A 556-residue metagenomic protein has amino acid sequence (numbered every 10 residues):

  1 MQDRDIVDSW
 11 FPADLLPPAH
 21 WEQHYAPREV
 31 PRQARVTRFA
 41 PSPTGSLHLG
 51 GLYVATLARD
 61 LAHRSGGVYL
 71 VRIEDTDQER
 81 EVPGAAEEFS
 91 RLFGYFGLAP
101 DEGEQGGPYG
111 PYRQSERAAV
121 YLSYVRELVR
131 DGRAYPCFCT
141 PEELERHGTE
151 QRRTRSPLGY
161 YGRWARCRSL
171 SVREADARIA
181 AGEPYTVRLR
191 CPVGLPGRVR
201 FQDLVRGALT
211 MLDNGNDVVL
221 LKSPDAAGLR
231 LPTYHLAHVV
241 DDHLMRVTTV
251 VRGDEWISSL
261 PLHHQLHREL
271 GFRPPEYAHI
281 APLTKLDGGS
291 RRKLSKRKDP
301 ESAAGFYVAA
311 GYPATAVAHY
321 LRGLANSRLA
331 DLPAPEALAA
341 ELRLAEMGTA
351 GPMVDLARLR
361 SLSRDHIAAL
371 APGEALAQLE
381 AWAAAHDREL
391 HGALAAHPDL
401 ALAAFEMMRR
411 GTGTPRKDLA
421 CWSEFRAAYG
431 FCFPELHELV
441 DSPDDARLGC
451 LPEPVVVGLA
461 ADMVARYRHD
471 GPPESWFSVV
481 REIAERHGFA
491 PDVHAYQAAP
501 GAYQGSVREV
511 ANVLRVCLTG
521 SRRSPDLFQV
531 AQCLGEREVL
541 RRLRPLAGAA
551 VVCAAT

Functional and structural regions predicted by a protein language model:
Q2-T154, G228-L231, S258-F272, A316: N-terminal Rossmann-like or analogous alpha/beta NTP/dinucleotide-binding catalytic cores that position adenine
R32-R38, L70, P300-S302, E336-R343 (+2 more regions): Short amphipathic alpha-helical segments and their helix-coil junctions
T37-T44, L70-D75, L244-V250, S302-A303 (+3 more regions): Glycine- and acidic
S46-L49, A227-L229, Y307-T315, T349-D355 (+2 more regions): Structural motif
A58, F89, L128, G132 (+8 more regions): Residue-level signal for inorganic ion chemistry
Y135-H279, T284-L294, A303, L459-R468 (+3 more regions): Active-site cores that bind ATP or allylic diphosphates and position pyrophosphate for catalysis
L270-C450, T519-T556: Catalytic adenosine-cofactor/nucleotide-binding cores of aminoacyl-tRNA synthetases and other
F477-L534, E538: Helix-rich, typically C-terminal accessory recognition domains appended to large enzymatic cores
